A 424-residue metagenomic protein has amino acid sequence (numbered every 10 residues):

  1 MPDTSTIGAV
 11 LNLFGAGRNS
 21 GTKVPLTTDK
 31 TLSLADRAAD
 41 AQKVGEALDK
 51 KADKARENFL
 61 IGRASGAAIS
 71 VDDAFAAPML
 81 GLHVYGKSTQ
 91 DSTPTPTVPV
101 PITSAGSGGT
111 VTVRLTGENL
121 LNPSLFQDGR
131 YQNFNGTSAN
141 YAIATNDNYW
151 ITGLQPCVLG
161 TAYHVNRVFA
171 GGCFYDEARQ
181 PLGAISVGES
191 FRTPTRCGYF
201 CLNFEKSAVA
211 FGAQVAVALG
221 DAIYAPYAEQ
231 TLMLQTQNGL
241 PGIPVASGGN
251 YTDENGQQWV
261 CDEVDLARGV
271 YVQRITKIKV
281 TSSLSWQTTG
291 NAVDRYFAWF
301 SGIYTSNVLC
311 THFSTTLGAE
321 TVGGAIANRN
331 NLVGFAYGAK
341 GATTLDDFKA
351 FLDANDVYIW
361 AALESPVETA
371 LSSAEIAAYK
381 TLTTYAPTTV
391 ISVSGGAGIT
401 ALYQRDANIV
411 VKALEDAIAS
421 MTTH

Functional and structural regions predicted by a protein language model:
M1-K50, A55-A67, A76-P78, G171-G172 (+3 more regions): Short, low-complexity N-terminal tether/leader segments at secretion or assembly junctions of large, surface-exposed
N58-T152, A222-S301: Glycan-recognition and processing domains
F126, D147-C173, Q180, E189-T195 (+1 more regions): Extra-cytoplasmic beta-strand recognition segments
T161-Y163, T193-A210, N331-F335, A339 (+2 more regions): Noncatalytic modules at the cell exterior or secretory-pathway interfaces, chiefly beta-strand-rich lectin/adhesion
N250, E254-D406: Long, charged low-complexity terminal regions
A407-H424: Long, leucine- and charge-enriched amphipathic alpha-helices that form heptad-repeat coiled-coil/leucine-zipper-like
